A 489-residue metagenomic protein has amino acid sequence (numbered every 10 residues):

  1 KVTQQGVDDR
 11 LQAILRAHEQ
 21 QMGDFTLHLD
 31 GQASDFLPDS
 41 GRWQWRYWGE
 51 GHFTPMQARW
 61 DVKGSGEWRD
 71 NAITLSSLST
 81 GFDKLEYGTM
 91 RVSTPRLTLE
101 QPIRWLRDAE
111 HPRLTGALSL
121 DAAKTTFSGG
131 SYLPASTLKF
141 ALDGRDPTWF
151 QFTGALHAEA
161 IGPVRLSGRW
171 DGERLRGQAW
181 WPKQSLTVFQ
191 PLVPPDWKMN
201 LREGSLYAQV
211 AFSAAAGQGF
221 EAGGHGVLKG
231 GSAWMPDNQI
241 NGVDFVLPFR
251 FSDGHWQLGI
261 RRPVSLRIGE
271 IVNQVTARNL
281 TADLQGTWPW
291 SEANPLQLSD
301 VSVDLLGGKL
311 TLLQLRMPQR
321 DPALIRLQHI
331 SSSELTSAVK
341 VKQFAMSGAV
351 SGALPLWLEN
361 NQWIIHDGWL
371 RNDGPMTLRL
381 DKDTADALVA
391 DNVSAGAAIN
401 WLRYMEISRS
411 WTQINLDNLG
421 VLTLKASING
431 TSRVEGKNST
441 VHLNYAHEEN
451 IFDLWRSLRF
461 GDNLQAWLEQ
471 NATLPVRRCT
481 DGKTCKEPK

Functional and structural regions predicted by a protein language model:
K1-W234, F245-H255, G259-L358, L388-D417 (+1 more regions): Extended amphipathic, helix-rich lipid-handling scaffolds
W181-K183, I365-T384: Short helix-loop boundary/capping segments
A214, L358, N372, I428-G430: Short beta-strand segments enriched in hydrophobic/aromatic residues within well-folded beta-rich domains
L247, Q314, D367-N372, L416-N418 (+1 more regions): Active-site proximal loops enriched in glycine and acidic residues that flank catalytic Cys/His/Asp and coordinate
T423-I451: C-terminal/domain-terminus segments
